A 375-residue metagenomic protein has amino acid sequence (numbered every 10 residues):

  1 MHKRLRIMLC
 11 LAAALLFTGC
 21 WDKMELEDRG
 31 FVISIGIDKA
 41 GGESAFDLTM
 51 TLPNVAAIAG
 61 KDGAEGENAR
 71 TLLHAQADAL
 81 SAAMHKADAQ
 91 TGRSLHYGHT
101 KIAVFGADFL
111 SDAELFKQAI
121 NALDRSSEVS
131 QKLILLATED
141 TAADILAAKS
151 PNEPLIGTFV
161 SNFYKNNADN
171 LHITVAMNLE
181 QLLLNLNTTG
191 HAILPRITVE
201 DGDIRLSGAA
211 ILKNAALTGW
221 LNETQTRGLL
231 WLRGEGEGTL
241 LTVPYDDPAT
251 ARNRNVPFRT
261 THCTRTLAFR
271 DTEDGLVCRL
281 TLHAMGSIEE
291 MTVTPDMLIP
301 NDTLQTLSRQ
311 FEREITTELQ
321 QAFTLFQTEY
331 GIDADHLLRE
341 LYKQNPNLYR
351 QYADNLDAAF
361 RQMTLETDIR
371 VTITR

Functional and structural regions predicted by a protein language model:
H2-R375: Membrane-proximal alpha-helical signals and transmembrane carboxylates
